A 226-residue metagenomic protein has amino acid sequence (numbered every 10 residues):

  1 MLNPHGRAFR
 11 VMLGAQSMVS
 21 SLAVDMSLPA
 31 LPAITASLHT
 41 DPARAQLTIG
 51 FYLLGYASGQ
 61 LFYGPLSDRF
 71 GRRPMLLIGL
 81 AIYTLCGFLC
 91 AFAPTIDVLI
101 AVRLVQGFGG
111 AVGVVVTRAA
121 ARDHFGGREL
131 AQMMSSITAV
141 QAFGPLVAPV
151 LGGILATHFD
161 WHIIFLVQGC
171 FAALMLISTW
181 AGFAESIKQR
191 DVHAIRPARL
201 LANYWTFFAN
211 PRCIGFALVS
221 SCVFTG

Functional and structural regions predicted by a protein language model:
M1-L2, I187-F216: Juxtamembrane intracellular "pre-TM" segments in multi-pass secondary transporters
A8-P42: Extracytoplasmic
D25, L53-L61, P145-L146: Residue-level signature of mid-helix packing/kink "hotspots" within the transmembrane helices of 12-pass Major
S58-D97: Conserved MFS/SLC helix-loop-helix module at the cytosolic interface between two early adjacent transmembrane helices
L80, C86-G87, V102-R103, G169-L176: A generic transmembrane-helix signature of 12-TM secondary carrier transporters
D97-R103, G215-F216: Short hydrophobic/alpha-helical segments at membrane-entry points of transmembrane helices in Major Facilitator
V98, S135-A181: Helix-loop-helix hairpin linking two adjacent transmembrane segments in secondary transporters
V102-Q141: Cytoplasmic helix-loop-helix junction between adjacent transmembrane helices in 12-TM secondary transporters
